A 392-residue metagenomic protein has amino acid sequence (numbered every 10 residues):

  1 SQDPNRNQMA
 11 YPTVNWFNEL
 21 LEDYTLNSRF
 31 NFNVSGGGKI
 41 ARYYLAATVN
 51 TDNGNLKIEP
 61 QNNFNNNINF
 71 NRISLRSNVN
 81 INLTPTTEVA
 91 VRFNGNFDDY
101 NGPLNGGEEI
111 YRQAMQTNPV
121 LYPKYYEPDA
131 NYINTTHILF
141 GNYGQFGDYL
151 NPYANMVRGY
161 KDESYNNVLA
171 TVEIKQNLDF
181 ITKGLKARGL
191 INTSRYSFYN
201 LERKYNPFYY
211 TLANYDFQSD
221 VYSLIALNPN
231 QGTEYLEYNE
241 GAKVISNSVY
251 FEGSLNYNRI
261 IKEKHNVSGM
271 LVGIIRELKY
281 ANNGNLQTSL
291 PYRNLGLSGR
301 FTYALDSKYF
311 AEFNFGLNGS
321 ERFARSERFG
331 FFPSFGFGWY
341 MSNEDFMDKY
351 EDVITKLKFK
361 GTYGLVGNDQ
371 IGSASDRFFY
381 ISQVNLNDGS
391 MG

Functional and structural regions predicted by a protein language model:
S1-I58, E240: Residues embedded in well-ordered regular secondary structure
S1-R6, N105-G107, S382-M391: Conserved small-residue
W16-E19, N63, N285: Short, contiguous strand/loop micro-motifs
Y24, S28, N78-T87, R92-F97 (+7 more regions): Extracellular/periplasmic, surface-exposed regions of secreted and cell-surface proteins
A46-F70, V79, L104: Periplasmic-side early beta-strands and strand-to-turn transitions of outer-membrane beta-barrels
R72-S74: Short, solvent-exposed loop/turn segments in extracellular or other extracytoplasmic domains
Y209: Active-site-proximal polar cores
